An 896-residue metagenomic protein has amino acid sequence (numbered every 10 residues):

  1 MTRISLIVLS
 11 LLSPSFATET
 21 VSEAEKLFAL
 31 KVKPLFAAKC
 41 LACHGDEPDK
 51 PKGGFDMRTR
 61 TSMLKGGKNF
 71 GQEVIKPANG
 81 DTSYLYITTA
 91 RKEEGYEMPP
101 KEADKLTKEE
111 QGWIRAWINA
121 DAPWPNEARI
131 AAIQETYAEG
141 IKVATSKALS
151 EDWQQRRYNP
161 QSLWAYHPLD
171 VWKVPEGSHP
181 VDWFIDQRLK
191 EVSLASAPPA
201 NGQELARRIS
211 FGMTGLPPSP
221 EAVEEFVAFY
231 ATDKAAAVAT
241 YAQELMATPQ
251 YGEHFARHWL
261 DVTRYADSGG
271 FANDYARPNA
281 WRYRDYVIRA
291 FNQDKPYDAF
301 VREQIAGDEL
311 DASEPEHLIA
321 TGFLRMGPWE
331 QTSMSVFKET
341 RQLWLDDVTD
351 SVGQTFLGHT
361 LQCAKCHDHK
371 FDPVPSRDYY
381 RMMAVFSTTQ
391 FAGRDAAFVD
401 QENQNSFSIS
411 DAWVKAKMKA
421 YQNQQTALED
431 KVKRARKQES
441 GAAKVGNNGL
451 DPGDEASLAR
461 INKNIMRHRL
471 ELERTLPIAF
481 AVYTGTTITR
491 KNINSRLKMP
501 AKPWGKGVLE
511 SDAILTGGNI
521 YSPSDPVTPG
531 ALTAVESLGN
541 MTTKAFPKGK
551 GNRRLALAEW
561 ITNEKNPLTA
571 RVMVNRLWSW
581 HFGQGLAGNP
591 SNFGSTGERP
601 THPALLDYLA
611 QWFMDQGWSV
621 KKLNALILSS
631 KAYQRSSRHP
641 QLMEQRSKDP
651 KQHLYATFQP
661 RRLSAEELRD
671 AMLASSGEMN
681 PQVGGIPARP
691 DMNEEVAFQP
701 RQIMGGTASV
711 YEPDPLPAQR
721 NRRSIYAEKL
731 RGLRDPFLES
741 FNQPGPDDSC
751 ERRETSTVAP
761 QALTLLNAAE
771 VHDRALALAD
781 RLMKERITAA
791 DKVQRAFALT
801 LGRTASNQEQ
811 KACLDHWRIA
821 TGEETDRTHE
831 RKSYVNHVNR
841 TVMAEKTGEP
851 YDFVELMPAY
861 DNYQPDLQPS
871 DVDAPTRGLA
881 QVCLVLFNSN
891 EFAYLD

Functional and structural regions predicted by a protein language model:
R3-P14: Bacterial N-terminal signal peptides
A17-R115, W124-V181, D186-Q187, A206-R208 (+6 more regions): Solvent-exposed helix-loop boundary motif
F55-S62, F70, R115, I133-V171 (+12 more regions): Primarily the internal scaffold of c-type cytochrome electron-transfer domains, especially repeated/multiheme c-type
R115-D121, M692: Short, well-ordered beta-strand segments
E176-Q250, R264-A312, D372-P373, A416-L428 (+7 more regions): Primarily short, surface-exposed interaction patches in extracytoplasmic proteins
V882: Globin-like tetrapyrrole-binding proteins
